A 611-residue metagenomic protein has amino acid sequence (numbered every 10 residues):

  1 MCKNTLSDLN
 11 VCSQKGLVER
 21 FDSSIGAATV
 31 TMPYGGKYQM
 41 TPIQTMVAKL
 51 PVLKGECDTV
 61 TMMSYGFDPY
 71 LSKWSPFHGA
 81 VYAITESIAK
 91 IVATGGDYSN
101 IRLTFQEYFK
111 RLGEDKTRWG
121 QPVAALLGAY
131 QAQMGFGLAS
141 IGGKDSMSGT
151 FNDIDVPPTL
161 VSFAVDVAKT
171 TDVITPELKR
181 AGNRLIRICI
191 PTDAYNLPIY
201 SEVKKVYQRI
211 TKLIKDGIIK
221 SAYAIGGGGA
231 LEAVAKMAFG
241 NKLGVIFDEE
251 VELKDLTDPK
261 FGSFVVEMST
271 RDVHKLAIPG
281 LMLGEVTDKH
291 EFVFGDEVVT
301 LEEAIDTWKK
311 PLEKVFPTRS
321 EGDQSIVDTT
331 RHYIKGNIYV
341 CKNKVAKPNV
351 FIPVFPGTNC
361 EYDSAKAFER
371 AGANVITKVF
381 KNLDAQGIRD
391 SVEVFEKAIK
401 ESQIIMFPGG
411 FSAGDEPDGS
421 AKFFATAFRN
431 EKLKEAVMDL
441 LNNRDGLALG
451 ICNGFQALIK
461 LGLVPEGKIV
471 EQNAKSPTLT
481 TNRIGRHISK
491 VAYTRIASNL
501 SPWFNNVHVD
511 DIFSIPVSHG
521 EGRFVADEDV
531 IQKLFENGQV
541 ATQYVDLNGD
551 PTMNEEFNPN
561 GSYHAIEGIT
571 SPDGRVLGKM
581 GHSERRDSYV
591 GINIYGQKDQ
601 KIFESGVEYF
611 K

Functional and structural regions predicted by a protein language model:
M1-C57, S64-S72, T117-A124, A139-K260 (+3 more regions): Intein/HINT protein-splicing elements and their conserved insertion hotspots or analogous self-processing inserts
Q39, I88-D97, E177, S221-M237 (+5 more regions): Conserved phosphate/anionic-ligand binding catalytic regions in large, soluble enzymes, centered on
V47-K49, M62-S64, L103, I141-G143 (+13 more regions): General beta-strand structural signal in soluble alpha/beta enzymes
K54-S64, G96-L103, N183-L185, I404-I405 (+1 more regions): Short coil-to-beta-strand
K73-I141, D145, G149: A glycine-rich phosphate/pyrophosphate-binding beta-strand-loop-alpha-helix module
V265-S269: Short hydrophobic/aromatic beta-strand micro-patches that form the beta-sheet surface supporting nucleotide- or nucleic
L283, I388-D390, V394-F395, A436-D439 (+1 more regions): Amide-donor transfer/coupling interface in amidating biosynthetic enzymes
G295-I451, F455-E466, T480-I488, F557 (+2 more regions): N-terminal beta1-alpha1 cap of cysteine-dependent amidohydrolase-like domains
